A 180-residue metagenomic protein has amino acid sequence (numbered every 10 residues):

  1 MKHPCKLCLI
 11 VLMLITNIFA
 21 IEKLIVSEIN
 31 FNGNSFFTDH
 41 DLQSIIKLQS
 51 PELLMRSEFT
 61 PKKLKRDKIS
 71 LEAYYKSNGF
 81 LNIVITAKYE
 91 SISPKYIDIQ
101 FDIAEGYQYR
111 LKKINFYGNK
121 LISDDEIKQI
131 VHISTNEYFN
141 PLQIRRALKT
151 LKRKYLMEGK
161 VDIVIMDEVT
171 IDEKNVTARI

Functional and structural regions predicted by a protein language model:
M1-K2, Q49: Selective for proline/serine-rich intrinsically disordered segments in cytosolic/nuclear regulatory regions
K2-V11: Sec-dependent signal peptide recognition, specifically the positively charged N-region followed immediately by
L7, I18-F19: Cleavable N-terminal signal peptides
A20-I180: Interaction-mediating elements
